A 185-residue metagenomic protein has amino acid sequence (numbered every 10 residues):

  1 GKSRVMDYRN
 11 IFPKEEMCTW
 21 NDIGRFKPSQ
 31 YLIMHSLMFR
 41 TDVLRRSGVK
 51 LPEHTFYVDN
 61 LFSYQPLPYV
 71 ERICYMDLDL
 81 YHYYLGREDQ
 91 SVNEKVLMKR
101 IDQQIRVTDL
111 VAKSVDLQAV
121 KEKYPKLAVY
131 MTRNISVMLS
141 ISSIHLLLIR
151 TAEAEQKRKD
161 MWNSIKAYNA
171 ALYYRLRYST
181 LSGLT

Functional and structural regions predicted by a protein language model:
G1-C74, Y81-M98: Donor-binding/catalytic cores of nucleotide-activated saccharide and glycerol-phosphate transferases/polymerases
K14-E15, I105-V129, A170-A171: C-terminal, non-catalytic tails of nucleotide-sugar-dependent glycosyltransferases
Y69, S114, H145: Active-site catalytic microenvironments for nucleophilic, acid-base chemistry
D79, V107-V111, M138: Amphipathic, well-ordered alpha-helical segments in soluble domains
R100-V107, M131, I135: Amphipathic alpha-helix face/heptad-repeat signature
P125-R133, E155-K159: Short, charged, amphipathic alpha-helical segments
V129-H145: Amphipathic alpha-helical repeat scaffolds of TPR domains
L148-T185: Membrane-interface aromatic/basic loop that binds lipid-linked glycans or pyrophosphate carriers, typified by
